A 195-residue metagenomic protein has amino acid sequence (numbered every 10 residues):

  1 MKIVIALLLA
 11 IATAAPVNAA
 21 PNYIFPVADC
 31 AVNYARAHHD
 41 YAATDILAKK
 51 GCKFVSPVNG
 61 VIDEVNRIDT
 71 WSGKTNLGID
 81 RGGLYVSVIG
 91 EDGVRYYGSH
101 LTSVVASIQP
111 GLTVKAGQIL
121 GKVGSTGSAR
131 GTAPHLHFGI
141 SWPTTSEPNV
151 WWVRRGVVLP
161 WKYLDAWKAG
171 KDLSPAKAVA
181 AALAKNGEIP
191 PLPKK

Functional and structural regions predicted by a protein language model:
I5-A12: Bacterial N-terminal signal peptides
P16-Y85, E91, A116, S125 (+1 more regions): Surface-exposed, glycine-biased beta-strand/turn segments
H38-Y41, G90, H100, H135-H137: Histidine-centered active-site/metal-ligand motif
T44, D80, Y85-Q109, P143: Active-site region of chymotrypsin-like
D45, A116, G121-K122, H135-S141: Active-site scaffold segments
N76-G83, A133-S146: Short, compositionally biased
S103-G131: Beta-rich strand-turn-strand
G139-G170: Short peripheral tails and domain-boundary helices/loops at the edges of structured domains
